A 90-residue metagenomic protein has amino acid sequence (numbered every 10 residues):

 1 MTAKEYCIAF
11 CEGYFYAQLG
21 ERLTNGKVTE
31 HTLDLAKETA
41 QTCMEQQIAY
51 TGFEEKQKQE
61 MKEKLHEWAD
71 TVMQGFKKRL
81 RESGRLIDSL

Functional and structural regions predicted by a protein language model:
T2, F10, E54-K56, E60 (+1 more regions): Generic N-terminal leader/processing signal
T2-K27: N-terminal acidic leader/helix
K4, F15, K37, M44 (+3 more regions): Amphipathic alpha-helical coiled-coil/heptad-repeat segments
A17, E21, V28, L33-D34 (+2 more regions): Ubiquitous "structural anchor" signal
L23-K64: Acidic, low-complexity, intrinsically disordered interaction modules
K58-L90: Charged low-complexity stretches with an acidic bias
